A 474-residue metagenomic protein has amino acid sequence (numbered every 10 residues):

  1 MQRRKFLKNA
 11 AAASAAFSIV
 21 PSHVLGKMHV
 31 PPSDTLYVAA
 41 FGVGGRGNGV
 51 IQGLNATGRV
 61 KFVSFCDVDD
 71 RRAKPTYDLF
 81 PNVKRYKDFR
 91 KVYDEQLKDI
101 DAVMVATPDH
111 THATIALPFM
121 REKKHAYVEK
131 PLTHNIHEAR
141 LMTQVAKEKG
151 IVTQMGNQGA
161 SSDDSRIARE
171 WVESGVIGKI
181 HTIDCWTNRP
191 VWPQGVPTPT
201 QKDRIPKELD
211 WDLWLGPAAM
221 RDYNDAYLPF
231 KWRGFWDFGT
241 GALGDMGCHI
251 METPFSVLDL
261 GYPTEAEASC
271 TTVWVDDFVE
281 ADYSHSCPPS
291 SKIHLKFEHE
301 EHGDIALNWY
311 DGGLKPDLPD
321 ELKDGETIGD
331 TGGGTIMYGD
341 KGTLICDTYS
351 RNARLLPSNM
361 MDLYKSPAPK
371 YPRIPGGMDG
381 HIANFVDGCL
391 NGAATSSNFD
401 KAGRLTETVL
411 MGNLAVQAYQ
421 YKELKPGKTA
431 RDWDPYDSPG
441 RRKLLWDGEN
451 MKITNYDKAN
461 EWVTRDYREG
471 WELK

Functional and structural regions predicted by a protein language model:
M1-S14: N-terminal secretory signal peptides and thylakoid transit peptides that target proteins across membranes
A13-F80, G159-S162, V172, P254: N-terminal Rossmann-like dinucleotide-binding module
K84-D88: Short acidic-hydrophobic, aromatic-tinged amphipathic segments that line or gate anion-handling sites
K91-K98: Short amphipathic alpha-helix with an adjacent loop that forms part of the alpha/beta core around
V103-M104: N-terminal Rossmann-like NAD(P) cofactor-binding module of classical short-chain dehydrogenase/reductase
P108, A113-S161, G175, R441: Beta-strand-loop-alpha-helix segment that lines the small-molecule cofactor/substrate pocket of alpha/beta enzymes
D164-D210, W214: Rossmann-like NAD(P)H-binding beta-loop-alpha module
K202, K207-A394, N398, R404-L424 (+3 more regions): Glycine-rich, aromatic-lined ligand/substrate-binding cores of catalytic and carbohydrate-binding domains
